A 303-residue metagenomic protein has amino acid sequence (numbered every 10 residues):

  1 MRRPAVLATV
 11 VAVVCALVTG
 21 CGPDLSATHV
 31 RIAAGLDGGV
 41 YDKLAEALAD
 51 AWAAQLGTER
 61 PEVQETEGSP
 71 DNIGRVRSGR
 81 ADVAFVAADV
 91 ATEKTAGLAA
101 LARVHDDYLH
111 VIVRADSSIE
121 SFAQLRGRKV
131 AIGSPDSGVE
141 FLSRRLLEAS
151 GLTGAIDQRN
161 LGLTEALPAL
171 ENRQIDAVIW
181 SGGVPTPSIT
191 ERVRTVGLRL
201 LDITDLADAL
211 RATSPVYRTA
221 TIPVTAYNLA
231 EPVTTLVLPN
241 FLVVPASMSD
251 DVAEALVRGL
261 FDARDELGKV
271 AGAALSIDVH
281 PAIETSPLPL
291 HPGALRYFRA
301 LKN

Functional and structural regions predicted by a protein language model:
M1-T9: Bacterial N-terminal signal peptides that target proteins for export
L17-G20: C-terminal motif of bacterial Sec signal peptides marking the signal peptidase cleavage site
G22-D24: Bacterial signal peptide processing site
A27-Q55, E59, D107-N172, E284 (+2 more regions): Bilobed "Venus flytrap"/periplasmic-binding protein-like clamshell domains and structurally analogous long
V76-F85, A96-H105: Short beta-strand-centered segments that line the small-molecule binding cleft or hinge of alpha/beta clamshell
A88-V90, S117, G154-V243, S247-M248: Pocket-lining segment of extracytoplasmic ligand-binding domains
A96-V104, V130, T225-T234: A structural signal for short loop-to-beta-strand junctions that line the ligand-binding cleft of periplasmic/secreted
V233-N303: Segments of small-molecule ligand-sensing domains
